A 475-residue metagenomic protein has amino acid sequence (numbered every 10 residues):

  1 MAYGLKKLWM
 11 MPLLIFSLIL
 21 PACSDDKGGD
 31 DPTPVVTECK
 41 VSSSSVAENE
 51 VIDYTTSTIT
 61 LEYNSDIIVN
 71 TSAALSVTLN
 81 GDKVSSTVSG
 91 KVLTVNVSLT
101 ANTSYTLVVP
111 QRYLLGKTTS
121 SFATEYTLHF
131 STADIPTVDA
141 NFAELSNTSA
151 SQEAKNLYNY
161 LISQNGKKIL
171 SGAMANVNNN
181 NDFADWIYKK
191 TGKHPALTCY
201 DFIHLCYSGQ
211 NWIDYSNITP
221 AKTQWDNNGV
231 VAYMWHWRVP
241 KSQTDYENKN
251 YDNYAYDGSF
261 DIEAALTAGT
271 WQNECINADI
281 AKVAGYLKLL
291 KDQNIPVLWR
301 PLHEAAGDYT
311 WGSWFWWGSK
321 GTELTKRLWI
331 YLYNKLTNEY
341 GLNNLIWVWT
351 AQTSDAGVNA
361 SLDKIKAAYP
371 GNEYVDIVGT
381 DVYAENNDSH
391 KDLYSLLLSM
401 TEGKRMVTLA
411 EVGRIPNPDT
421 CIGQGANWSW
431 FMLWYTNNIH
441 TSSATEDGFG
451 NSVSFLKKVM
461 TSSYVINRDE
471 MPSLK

Functional and structural regions predicted by a protein language model:
I19-A22: C-terminal motif of bacterial Sec signal peptides marking the signal peptidase cleavage site
D25-L75, T124-T137: N-terminal non-catalytic regions of secreted/periplasmic and cell-surface proteins
L115-E125: Beta-sandwich strand segments
A133-I203, Y207-S208, W212-Y215, P418-T420 (+2 more regions): N-terminal module-boundary/linker segments of secreted carbohydrate-active enzymes
L170-M174, R405-K475: Substrate-binding cleft of secreted/luminal carbohydrate-active enzymes
A173-M174, R300-L302, W329, Y333-L362 (+1 more regions): Aromatic-lined carbohydrate-recognition surfaces of secreted/lumenal glycan-active proteins
S208-N338, L342: Substrate-binding cleft of extracellular glycoside hydrolase catalytic domains
I365-N387, W434: Aromatic- and acid-rich polysaccharide-binding/catalytic face of secreted or lumenal carbohydrate-active enzymes
